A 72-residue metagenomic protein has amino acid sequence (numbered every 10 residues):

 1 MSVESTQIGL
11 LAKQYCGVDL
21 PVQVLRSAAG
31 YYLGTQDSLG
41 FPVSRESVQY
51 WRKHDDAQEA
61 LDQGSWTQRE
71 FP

Functional and structural regions predicted by a protein language model:
M1-T35, L39, Q68-P72: Short N-terminal "domain-start" leader segments that mark the transition from disordered tails or signal peptides into
G40-H54: A short, exposed loop/beta-hairpin motif centered on an aromatic-Gly-Thr core
A60: An amphipathic, aromatic/His-enriched active-site/gating alpha helix that lines ligand/cofactor pockets
Q63-W66: Residues within well-ordered alpha-helical secondary structure of globular protein domains
